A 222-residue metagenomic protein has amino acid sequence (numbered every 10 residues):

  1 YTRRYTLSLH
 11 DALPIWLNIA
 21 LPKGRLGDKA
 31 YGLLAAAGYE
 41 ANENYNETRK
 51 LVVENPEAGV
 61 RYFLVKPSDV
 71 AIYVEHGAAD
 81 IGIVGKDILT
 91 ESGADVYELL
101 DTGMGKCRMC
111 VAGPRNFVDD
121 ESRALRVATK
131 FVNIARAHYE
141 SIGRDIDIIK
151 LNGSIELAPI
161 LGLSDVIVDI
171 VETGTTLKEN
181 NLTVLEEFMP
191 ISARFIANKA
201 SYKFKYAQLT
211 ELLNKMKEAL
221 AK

Functional and structural regions predicted by a protein language model:
Y1-T2, T6-L13: Short, small-residue-biased leader/transition segments that mark boundaries at the very start of proteins
P14-K222: Domain-level signature for soluble enzymes in the chorismate/prephenate branch of the shikimate pathway
